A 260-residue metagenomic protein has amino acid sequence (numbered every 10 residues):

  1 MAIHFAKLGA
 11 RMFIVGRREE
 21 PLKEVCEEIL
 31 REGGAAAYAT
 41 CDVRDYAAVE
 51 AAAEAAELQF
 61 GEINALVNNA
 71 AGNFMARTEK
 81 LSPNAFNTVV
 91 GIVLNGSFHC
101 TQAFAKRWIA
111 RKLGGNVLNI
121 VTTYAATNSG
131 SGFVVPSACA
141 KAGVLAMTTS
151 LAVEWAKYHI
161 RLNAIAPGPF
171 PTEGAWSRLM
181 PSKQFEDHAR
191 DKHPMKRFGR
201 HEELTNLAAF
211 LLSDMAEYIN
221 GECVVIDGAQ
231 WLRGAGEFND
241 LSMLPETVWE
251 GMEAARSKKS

Functional and structural regions predicted by a protein language model:
M1-F13: Canonical Rossmann dinucleotide-binding motif of NAD(H)/NADP(H)-dependent dehydrogenases/reductases, specifically
E19-E20, T40-A52, P83, E202-E203: The beta1-alpha1 cofactor-binding region of Rossmann-like NAD(H)/NADP(H)-dependent oxidoreductases
V67, A156-R161, I219-G221: Short, small/polar-rich loop/turn modules that mediate ligand/substrate recognition or access, typified
R77-T78, S82-V90, F185, A189: Substrate-binding pocket helix/loop in short-chain dehydrogenase/reductase
I109, L118-G143, T148-K157, P169-F170: Catalytic loop of short-chain dehydrogenase/reductase
H193-L204, M215: A conserved structural motif in NAD(P)-dependent oxidoreductases
A209, N220-S260: Short C-terminal tail/terminal secondary-structure segment of NAD(P)H-dependent dehydrogenase/reductase domains
